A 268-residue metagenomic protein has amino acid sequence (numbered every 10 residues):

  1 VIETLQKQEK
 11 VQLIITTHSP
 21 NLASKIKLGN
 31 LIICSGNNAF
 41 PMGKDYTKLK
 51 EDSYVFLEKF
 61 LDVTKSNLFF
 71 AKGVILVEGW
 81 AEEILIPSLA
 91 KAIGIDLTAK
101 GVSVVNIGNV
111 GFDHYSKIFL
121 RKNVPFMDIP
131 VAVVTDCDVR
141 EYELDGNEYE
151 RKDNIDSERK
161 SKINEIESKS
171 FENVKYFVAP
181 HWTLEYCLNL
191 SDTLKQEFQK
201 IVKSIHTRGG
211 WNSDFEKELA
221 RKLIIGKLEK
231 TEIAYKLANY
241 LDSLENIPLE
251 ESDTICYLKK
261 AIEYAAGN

Functional and structural regions predicted by a protein language model:
E3, Q8, A23-N268: Acidic, divalent-metal-binding catalytic cores of TOPRIM and closely related two-metal-ion phosphodiester/pyrophosphate
E9-I14: Loop/turn-to-beta-strand initiation segments
T16-H18: H-loop/switch region of ABC-family ATPase nucleotide-binding domains
